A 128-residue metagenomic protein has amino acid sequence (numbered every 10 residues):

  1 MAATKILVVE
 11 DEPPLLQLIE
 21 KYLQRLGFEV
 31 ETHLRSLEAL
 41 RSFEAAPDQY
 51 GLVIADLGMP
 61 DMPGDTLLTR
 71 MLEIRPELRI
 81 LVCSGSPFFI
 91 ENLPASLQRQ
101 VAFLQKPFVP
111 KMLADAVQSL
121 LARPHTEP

Functional and structural regions predicted by a protein language model:
E10: Conserved acidic carboxylate
L16, P60: The feature encodes the CheY-like receiver
Q17-R25: Charged docking surfaces used in two-component/phosphorelay signaling
E20, F108-L120, H125: C-terminal output helix
G27-F43: Short hydrophobic/Thr-rich beta-strand motif most characteristic of the beta2 strand and flanking loop of CheY-like
R35, P63-L67: Acidic catalytic/metal-coordinating carboxylates
D56: Active-site residues of response regulator receiver
